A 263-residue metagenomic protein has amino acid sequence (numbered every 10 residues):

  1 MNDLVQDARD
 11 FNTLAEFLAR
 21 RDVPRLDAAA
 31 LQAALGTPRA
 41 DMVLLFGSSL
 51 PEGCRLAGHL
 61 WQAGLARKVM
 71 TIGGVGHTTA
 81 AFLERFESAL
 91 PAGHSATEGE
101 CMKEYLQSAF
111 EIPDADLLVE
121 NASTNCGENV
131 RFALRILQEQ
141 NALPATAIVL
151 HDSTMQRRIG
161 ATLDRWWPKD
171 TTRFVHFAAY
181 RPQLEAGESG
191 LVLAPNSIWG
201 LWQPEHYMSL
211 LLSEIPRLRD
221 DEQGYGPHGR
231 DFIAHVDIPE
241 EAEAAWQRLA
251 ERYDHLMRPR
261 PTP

Functional and structural regions predicted by a protein language model:
M1-P204, R252-P263: A structural signal for short, hydrophobic/glycine-enriched beta-strand patches
L184-A250: A conserved mid-domain beta-alpha-beta active-site/ligand-binding segment of alpha/beta enzyme cores
